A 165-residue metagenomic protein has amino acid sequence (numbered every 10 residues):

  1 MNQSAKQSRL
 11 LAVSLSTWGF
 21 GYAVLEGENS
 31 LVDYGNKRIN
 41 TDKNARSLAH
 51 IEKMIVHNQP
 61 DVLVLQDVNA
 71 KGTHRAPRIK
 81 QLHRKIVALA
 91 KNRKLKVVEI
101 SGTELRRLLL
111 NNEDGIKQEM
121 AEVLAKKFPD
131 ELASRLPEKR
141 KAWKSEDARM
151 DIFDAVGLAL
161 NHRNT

Functional and structural regions predicted by a protein language model:
M1-T165: Phosphate- and other anionic-substrate recognition elements at nucleic-acid/protein interfaces
